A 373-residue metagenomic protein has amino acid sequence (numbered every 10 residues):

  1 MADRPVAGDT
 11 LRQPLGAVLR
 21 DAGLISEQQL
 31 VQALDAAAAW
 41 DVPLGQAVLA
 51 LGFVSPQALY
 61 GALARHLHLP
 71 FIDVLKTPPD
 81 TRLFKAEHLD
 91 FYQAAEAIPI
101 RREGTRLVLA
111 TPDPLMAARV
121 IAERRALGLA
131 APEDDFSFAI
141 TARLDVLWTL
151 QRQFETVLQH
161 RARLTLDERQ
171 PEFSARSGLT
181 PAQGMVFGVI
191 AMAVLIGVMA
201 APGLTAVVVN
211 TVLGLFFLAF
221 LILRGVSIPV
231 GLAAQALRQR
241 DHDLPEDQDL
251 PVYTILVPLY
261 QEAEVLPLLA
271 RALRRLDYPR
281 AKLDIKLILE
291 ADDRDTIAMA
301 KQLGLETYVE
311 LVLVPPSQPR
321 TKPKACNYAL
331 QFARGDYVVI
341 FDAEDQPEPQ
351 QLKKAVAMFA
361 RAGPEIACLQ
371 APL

Functional and structural regions predicted by a protein language model:
M1-V42, L49-I72: An alpha-helical, amphipathic repeat domain used for nucleic-acid recognition, typified by the mTERF helical solenoid
Q13, A39-V42, F91-A94, R102-T105 (+5 more regions): Short flexible coil/turn linkers enriched for glycine and charged/polar residues that connect secondary-structure
Q46-A131: Polyanionic, low-complexity intrinsically disordered segments
V48, L109, G225-L232, V314 (+1 more regions): Active-site cores of enzymes that catalyze phosphoryl transfer or operate on phosphate-rich substrates
H88-D90, L150-L158, K324-Q331: Short, surface-exposed amphipathic charged segments that create phosphate/polyanion-binding patches used for binding
R124-L164: Extended, hydrophilic extramembrane loops/domains of integral membrane proteins
L158-D247: N-terminal membrane-anchoring/stem segments of glycan-assembly enzymes
A236-L373: Internal catalytic domains of large membrane-associated glycosyltransferases
